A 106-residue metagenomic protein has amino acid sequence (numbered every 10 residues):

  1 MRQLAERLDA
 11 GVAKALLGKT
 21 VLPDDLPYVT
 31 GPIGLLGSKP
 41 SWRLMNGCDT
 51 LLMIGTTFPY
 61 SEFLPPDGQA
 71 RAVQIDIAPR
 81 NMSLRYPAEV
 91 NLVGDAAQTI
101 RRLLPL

Functional and structural regions predicted by a protein language model:
M1-G11: A short, flexible N-terminal coil/short beta segment enriched in small residues
G18-L106: Glycine-rich, acidic loop regions that bind phosphate or pyrophosphate groups
